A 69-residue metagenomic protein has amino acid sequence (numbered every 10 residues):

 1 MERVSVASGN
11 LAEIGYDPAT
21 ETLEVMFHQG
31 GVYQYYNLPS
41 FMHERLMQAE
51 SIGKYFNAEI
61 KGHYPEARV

Functional and structural regions predicted by a protein language model:
M1-Q34, H43-V69: A charge-rich, low-complexity, intrinsically flexible signal that marks solvent-exposed coils, linkers, repeats
